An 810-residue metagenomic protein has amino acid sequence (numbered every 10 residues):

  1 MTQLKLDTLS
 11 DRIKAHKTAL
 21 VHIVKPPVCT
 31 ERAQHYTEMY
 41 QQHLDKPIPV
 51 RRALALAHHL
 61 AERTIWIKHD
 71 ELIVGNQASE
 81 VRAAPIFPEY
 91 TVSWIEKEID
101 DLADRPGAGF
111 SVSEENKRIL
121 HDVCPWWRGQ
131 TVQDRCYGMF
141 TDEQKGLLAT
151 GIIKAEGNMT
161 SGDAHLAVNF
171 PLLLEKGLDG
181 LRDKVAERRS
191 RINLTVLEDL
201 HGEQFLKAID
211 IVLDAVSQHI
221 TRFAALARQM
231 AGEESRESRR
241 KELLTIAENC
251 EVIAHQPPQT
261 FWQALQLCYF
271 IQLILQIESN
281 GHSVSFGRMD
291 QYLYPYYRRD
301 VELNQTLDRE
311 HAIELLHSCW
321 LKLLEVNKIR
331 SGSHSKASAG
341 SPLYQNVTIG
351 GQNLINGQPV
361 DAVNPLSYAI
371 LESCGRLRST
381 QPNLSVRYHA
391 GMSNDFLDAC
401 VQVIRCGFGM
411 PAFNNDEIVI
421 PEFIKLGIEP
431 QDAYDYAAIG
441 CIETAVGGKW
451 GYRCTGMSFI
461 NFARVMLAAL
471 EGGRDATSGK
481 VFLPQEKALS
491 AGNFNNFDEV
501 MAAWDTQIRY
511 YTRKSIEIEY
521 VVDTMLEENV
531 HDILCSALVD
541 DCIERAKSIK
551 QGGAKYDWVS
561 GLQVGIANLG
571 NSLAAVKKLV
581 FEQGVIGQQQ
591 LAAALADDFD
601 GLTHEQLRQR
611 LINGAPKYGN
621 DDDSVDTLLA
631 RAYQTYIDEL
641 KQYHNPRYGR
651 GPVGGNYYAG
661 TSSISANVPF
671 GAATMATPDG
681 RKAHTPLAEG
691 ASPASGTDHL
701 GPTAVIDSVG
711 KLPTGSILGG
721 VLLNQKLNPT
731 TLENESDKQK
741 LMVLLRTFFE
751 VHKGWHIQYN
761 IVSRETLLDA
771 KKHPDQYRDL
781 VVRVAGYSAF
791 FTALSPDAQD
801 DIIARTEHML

Functional and structural regions predicted by a protein language model:
T2-L206, S238-T245, N249-L810: Conserved catalytic cores of very large enzyme subunits
K207-Q218: Extended non-globular scaffold/tether segments
S217, A224, R228-A231, R240 (+2 more regions): Heptad-repeat amphipathic alpha-helical coiled-coil interaction surface used for oligomerization/assembly
T221, A225-R228, A574, E807: Short amphipathic alpha-helical segments enriched in leucine
